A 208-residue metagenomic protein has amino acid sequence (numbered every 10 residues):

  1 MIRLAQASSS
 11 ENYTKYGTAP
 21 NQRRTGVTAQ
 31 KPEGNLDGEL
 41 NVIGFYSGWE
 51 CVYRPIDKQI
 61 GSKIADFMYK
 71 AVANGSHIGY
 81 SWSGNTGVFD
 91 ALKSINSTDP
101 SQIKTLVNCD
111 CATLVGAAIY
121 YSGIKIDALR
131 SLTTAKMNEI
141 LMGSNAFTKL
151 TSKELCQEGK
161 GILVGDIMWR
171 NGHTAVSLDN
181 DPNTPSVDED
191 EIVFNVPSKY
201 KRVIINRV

Functional and structural regions predicted by a protein language model:
M1-A128, N171-H173, D179-V208: N-terminal capping segments
S81-Q102, T134-C156: Surface-exposed intrinsically disordered loops and tails
K125-M137: Acidic Ser/Thr/Pro-rich low-complexity disordered segments that often serve as glycosylated linkers/stalks around
T134, H173-T174: Short acidic-rich active-site patches of cyclic nucleotide enzymes
K149-S152, W169, Y200: Low-complexity, intrinsically disordered tandem-repeat tracts enriched in small/polar residues
C156, G161-I162: Short, well-ordered loop/turn sites that connect or cap secondary structure elements
V164-D166: Loop/turn positions that initiate beta-strands
